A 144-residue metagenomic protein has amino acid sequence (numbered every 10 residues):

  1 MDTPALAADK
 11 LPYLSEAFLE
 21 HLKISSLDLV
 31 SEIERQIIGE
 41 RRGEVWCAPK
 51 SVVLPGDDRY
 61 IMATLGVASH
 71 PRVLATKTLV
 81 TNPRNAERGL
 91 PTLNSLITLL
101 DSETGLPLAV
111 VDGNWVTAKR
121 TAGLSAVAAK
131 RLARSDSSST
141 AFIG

Functional and structural regions predicted by a protein language model:
M1-V116, A126: N-terminal ligand-binding/catalytic initiation module
T98-L99, R131-A133: Short, intrinsically disordered/low-complexity patches at protein termini and at juxtamembrane boundaries
T121-L132: Hydrophobic alpha-helical segments within soluble ligand-binding/sensing domains
S125, D136-G144: Glycine-rich adenosine-cofactor-binding loop
